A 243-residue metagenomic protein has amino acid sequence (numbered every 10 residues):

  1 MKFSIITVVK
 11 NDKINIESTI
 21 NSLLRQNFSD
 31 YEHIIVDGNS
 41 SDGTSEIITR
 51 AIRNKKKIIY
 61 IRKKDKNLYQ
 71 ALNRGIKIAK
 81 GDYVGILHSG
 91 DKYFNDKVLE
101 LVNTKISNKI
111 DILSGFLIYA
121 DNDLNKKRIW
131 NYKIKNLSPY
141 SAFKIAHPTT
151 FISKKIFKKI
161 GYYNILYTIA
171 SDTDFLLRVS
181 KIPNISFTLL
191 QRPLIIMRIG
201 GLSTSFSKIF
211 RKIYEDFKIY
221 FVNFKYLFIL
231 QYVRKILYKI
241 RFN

Functional and structural regions predicted by a protein language model:
M1-T204, K208: Nucleotide-sugar donor-binding/catalytic module of glycosyltransferases that assemble extracellular/cell-envelope
K2, Q26, Y220-N243: Membrane-interface aromatic/basic loop that binds lipid-linked glycans or pyrophosphate carriers, typified by
P193, S205-I229: Catalytic core of nucleotide-sugar-dependent glycosyltransferases
